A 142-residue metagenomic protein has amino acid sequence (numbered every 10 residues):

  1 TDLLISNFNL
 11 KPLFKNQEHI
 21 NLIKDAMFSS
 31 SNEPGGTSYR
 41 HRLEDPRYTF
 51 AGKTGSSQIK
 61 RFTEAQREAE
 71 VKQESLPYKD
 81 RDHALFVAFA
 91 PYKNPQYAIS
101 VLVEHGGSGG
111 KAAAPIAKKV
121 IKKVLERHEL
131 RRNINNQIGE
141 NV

Functional and structural regions predicted by a protein language model:
T1-K11, E18, M27-R131: Active-site beta-strand/loop architecture of penicillin-binding DD-peptidases
R131-V142: Short, highly charged C-terminal tails/helix-capping segments
